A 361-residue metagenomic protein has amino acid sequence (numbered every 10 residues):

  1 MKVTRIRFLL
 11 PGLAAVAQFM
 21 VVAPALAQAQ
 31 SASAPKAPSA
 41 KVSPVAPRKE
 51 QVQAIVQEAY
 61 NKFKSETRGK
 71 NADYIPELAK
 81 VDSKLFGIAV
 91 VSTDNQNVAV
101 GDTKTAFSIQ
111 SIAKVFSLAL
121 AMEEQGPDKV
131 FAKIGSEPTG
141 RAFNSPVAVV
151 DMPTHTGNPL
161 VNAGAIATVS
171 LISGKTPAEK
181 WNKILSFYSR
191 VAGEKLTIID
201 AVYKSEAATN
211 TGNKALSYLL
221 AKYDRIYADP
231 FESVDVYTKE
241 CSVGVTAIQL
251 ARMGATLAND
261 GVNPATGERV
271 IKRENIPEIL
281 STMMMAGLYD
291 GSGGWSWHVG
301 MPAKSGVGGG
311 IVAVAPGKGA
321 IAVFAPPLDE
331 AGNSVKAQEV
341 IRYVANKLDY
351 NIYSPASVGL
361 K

Functional and structural regions predicted by a protein language model:
M1-L13: Bacterial N-terminal signal peptides that target proteins for export
P11-V22: Bacterial N-terminal signal peptides
P24-S39: Long, low-complexity intrinsically disordered segments that are proline/alanine-rich with interleaved serine/threonine
P35-V45, N259-K361: Structured C-terminal helix/loop/strand segments within mature extracytoplasmic catalytic/sensor domains
A40-E58, E66-R68, A121-E240: Active-site-adjacent helix/loop patches that line small-molecule binding or acyl-intermediate pockets
A46, A207-N210, Y218-I279, D329-S334: Penicillin-binding protein/beta-lactamase superfamily catalytic region
K64-V100, V312-A313: A short, well-structured edge-of-sheet supersecondary motif
N95, F107-F131, M253, I321: Active-site SXXK
